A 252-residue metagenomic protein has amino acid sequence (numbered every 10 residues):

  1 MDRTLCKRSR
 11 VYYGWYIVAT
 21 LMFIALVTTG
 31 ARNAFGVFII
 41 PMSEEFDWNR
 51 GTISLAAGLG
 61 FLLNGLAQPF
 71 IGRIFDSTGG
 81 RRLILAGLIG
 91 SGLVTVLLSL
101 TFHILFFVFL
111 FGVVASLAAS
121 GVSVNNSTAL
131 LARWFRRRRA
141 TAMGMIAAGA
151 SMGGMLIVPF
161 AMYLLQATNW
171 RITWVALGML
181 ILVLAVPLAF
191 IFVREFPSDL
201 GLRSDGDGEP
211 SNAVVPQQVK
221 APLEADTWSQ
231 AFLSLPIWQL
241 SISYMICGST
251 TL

Functional and structural regions predicted by a protein language model:
M1-I24, T29, E224-W238: Cytosolic juxtamembrane N-terminal segment immediately preceding the first transmembrane helix of multi-pass
L26, V94, L105-V122, M245: Hydrophobic core of transmembrane alpha-helices in multi-pass small-molecule transporters, especially MFS/SLC-type
N33, F61-P69, G154-M155: Residue-level signature of mid-helix packing/kink "hotspots" within the transmembrane helices of 12-pass Major
F35-I40, S229-L252: Extracytoplasmic gate region of multi-pass secondary transporters
L66-L105: Conserved MFS/SLC helix-loop-helix module at the cytosolic interface between two early adjacent transmembrane helices
F111-A148: Cytoplasmic helix-loop-helix junction between adjacent transmembrane helices in 12-TM secondary transporters
I146-D199: Helix-loop-helix hairpin linking two adjacent transmembrane segments in secondary transporters
